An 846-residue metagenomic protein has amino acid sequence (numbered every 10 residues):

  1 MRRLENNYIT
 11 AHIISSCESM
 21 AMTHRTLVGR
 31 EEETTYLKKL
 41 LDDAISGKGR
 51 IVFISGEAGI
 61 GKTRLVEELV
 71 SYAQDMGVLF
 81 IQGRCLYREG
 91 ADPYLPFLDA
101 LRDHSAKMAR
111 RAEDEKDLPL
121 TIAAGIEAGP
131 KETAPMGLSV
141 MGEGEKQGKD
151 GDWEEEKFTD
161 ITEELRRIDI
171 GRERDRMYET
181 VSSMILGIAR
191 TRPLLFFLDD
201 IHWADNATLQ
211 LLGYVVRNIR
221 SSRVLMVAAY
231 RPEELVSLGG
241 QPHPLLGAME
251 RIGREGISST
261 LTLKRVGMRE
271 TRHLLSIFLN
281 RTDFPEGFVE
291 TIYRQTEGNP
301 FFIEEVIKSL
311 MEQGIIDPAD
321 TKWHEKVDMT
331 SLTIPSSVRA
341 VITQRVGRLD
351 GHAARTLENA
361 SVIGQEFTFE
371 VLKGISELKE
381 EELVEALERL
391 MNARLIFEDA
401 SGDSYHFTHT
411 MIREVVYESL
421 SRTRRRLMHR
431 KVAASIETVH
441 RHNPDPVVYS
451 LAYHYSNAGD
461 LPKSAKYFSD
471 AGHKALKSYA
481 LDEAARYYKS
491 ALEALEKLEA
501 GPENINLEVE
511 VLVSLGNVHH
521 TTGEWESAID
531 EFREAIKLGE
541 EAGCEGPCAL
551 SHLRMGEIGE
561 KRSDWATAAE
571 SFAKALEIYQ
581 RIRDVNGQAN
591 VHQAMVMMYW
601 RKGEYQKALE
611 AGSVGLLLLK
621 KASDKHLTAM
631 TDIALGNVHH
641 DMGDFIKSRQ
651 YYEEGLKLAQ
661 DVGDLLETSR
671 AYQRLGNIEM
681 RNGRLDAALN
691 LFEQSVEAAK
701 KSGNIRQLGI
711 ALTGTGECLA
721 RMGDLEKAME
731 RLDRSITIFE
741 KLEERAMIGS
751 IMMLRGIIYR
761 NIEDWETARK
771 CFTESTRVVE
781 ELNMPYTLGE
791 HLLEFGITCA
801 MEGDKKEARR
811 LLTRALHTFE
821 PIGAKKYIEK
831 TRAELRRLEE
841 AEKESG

Functional and structural regions predicted by a protein language model:
N6-E18, M22, V227, K537 (+2 more regions): C-terminal non-catalytic interaction modules
T26-L40, M177: N-terminal pre-P-loop "Q-motif" helix
R50-V66: Walker A/P-loop nucleotide-binding motif
S55, K264-E270, L274-R486, S490-A494: Short secondary-structure boundary elements
L65-L194, W203, E233-L235, R269 (+2 more regions): Conserved phosphate-binding/catalytic loops and adjacent sensor/switch elements of nucleotide-binding enzymes, spanning
L211-L261: Sensor-1/coupling segment of RecA-like P-loop NTPase cores
S237, E380, F397, V415-N590 (+12 more regions): Inter-helical turn/loop elements of alpha-helical hairpins
E560-T776, E780-N783, K806: Extended non-membrane alpha-helical scaffolds
